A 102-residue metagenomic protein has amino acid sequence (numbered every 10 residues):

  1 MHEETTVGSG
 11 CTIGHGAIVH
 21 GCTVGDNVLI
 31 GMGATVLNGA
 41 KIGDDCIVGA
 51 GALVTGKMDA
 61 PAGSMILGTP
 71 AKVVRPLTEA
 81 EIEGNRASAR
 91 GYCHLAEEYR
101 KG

Functional and structural regions predicted by a protein language model:
E3, V7-I13, A17-I18, M65-G102: C-terminal segments of enzyme domains that contribute to small-molecule binding surfaces
T5, G10-A17, C22, N27-A34 (+4 more regions): A structural motif detector for beta-strand N-caps
D44, T55, A87-R90: Short linear motifs in low-complexity, proline-biased tails and propeptides
T55-G56, V74: Conserved protein kinase catalytic core
M58-D59, L77: Conserved catalytic-core motifs of eukaryotic protein kinase domains, centered on the activation segment
